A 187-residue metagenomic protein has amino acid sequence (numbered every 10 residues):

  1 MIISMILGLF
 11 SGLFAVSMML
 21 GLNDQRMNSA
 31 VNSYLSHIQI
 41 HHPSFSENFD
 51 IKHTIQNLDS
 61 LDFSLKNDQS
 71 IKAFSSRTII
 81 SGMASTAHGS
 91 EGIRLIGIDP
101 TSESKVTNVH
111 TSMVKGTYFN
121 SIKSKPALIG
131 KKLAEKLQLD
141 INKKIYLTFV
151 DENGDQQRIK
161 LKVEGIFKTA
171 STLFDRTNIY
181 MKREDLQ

Functional and structural regions predicted by a protein language model:
M1-L9: N-terminal signal-anchor/signal peptide hydrophobic helix marking the start of the first transmembrane segment
G12, S17-R94, T117-K123: Hydrophobic, regular-secondary-structure patches
S33-L35, H88-I93, V114, S124 (+3 more regions): Extracytoplasmic
S46-N48, I80-A84, T101-S104, A134-K136 (+3 more regions): Short beta-strands and strand-coil junctions in structured, solvent-facing domains, enriched
I51, K105-V109, R158, D175: Short, charged, solvent-exposed linker or helix-capping segments at domain edges/interfaces that act as flexible hinges
I96-L137: Short beta-strand boundary microenvironments
K132, L139-Q187: Basic-flanked hydrophobic alpha-helices used for secretion and membrane insertion
